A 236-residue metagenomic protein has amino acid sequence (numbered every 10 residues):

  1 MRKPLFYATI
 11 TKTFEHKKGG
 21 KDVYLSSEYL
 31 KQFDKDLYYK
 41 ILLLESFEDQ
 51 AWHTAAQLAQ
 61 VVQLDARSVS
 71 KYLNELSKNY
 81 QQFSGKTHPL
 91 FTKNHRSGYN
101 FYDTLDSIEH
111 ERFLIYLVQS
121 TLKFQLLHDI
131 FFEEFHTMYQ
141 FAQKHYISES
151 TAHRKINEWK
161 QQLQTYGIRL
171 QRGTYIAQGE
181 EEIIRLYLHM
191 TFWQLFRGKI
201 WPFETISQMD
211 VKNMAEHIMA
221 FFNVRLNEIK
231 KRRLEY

Functional and structural regions predicted by a protein language model:
F6, K18, D22-Y236: A cross-family "folded-core" feature that marks the main globular domain of proteins
A8-T13: Ala/Thr-enriched low-complexity intrinsically disordered regions
